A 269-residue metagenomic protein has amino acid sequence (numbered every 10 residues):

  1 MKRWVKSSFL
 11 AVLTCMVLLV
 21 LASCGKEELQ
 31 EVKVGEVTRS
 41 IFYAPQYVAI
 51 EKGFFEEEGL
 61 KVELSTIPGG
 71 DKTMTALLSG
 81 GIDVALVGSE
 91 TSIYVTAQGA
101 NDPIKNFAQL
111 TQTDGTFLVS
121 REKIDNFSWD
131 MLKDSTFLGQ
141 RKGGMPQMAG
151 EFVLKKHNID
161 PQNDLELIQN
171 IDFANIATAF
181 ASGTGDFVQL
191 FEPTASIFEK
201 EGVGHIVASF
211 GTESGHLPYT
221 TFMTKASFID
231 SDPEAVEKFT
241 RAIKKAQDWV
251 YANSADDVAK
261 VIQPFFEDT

Functional and structural regions predicted by a protein language model:
M1-V12: Bacterial N-terminal signal peptides that target proteins for export
R3, P45, A76, A149-F152 (+4 more regions): Alpha-helical scaffold segments in soluble metabolic enzymes
V20-S23: C-terminal motif of bacterial Sec signal peptides marking the signal peptidase cleavage site
G25-E27: Bacterial signal peptide processing site
Q30-Q162, E166-N170, A179, D186-E192 (+3 more regions): Short, glycine-/small- and polar/acidic-enriched structural segments that line small-molecule recognition paths
T91, F173-F266: Pocket-lining segment of extracytoplasmic ligand-binding domains
T269: Substrate-binding/catalytic groove segments of enzymes that remodel or degrade extracellular structural polymers
